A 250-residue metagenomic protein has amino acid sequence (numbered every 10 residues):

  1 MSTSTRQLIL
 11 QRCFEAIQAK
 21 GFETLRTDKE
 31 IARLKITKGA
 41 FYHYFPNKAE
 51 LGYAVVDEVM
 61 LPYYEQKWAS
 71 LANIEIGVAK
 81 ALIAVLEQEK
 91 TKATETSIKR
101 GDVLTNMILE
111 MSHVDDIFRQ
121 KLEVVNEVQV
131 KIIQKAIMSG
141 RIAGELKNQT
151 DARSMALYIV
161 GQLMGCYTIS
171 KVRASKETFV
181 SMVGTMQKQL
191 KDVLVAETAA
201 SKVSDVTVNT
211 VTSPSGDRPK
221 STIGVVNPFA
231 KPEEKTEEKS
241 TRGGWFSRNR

Functional and structural regions predicted by a protein language model:
L8, A16-E58: Helix-turn-helix
R12-C13, A156: Small-residue (primarily alanine) positions within well-ordered alpha-helices, especially packing/interaction faces
A54, W68-R100, A152-I159: Hydrophobic alpha-helical connector segments
K80, D116-I142, S154-L157, G184: Amphipathic alpha-helical packing segments from all-alpha helical-bundle domains
K92, S139, I159-E177, Q189-A199: Amphipathic C-terminal alpha-helical segment
E95-I117: Amphipathic alpha-helical segments used for helix-helix packing
R218-R250: Long, low-complexity, intrinsically disordered segments
